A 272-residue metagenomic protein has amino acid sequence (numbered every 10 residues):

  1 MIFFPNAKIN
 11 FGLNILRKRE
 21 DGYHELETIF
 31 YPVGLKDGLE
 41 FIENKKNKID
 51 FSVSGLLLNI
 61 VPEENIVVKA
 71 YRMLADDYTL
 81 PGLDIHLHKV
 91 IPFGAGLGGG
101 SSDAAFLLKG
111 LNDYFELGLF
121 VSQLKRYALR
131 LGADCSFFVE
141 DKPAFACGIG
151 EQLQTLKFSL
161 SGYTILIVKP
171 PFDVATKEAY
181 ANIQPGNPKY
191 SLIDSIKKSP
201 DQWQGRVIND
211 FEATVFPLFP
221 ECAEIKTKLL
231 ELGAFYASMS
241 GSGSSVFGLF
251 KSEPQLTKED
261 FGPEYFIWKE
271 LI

Functional and structural regions predicted by a protein language model:
M1-G94, D113-S122, K157-S159, K169: ATP-binding N-lobe of GHMP and related small-molecule kinases
F30-V33, A128, L229, F261: Hydrophobic C-terminal alpha-helix "anchor/cap" residues
K45-I60, L107, L129, S199-I208: Short, basic/glycine-rich phosphate-binding loops at helix/coil junctions that contact nucleotide phosphates
I49-F51, V139-Y236, L249-I272: Conserved, helical-rich catalytic subdomain that frames metal- and/or nucleotide-binding sites in enzyme alpha/beta
A95-V121, R126, F137: DPxDG-like acidic metal-binding loop motif
G99-G100, M239-S244: Glycine-rich beta-strand-to-loop/alpha-helix junction loops that act as flexible
